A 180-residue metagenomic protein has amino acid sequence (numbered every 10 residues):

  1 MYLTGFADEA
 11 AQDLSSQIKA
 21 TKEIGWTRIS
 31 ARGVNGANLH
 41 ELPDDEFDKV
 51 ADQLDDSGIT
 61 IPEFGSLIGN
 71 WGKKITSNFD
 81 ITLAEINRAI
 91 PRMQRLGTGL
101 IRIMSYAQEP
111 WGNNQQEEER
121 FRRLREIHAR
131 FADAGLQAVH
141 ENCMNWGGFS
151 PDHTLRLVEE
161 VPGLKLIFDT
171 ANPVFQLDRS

Functional and structural regions predicted by a protein language model:
M1-T98, A132, K165: N-terminal pre-domain/capping segments
E9-A11, G33-N35, L67-N70, S105-E109 (+2 more regions): Active-site-proximal loop/turn and secondary-structure-junction residues that shape catalytic pockets, frequently
Q12, Q17, Q53, Q94 (+4 more regions): Residue-identity detector for glutamine
S16-I24, G58-I59, M93, R120-I127 (+1 more regions): Short low-complexity stretches enriched in small and charged residues
E41-K49, S77-R88, G112-R123, N145 (+2 more regions): Alpha-helix N-cap and loop-to-helix initiation/capping positions
F64, H128-S180: Acidic/histidine-rich catalytic cores of soluble enzymes
M93-N114, A134-C143: Active-site groove signature of glycoside hydrolases
